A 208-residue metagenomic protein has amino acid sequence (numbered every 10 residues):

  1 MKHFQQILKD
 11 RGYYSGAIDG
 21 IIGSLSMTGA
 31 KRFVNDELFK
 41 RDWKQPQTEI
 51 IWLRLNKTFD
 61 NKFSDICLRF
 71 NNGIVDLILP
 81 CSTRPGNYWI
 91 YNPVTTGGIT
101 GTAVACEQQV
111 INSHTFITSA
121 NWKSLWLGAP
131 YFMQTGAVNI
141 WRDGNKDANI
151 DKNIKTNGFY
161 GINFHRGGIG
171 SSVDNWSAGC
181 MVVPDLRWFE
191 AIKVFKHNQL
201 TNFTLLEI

Functional and structural regions predicted by a protein language model:
M1-H3, G20-I21: Primarily a LysM-type cell-wall glycan-binding module
F4-I7, F33: Residues within well-ordered alpha helices
Q6-D19: Extracellular-facing binding/remodeling surfaces
I21-D174, W188-T201, L206-I208: Cell wall/extracellular polymer interaction/catalysis modules
S177: Active-site neighborhood of thiol-dependent amide/isopeptide-bond enzymes
V183-L186: Internal, well-ordered interaction modules that form the hydrophobic cores of assembly/scaffold domains in eukaryotic
